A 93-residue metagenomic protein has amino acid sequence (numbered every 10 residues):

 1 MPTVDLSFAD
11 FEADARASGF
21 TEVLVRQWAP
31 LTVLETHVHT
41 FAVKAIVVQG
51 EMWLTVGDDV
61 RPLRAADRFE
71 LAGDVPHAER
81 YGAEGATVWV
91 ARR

Functional and structural regions predicted by a protein language model:
M1-W28, E35: A short, N-terminal "cap"/entry segment at the start of jelly-roll beta-barrel domains of the cupin/DSBH fold
V33-H39, V56, R80-Y81: Short histidine-centered beta-strand/loop micro-motifs that create catalytic or ligand/metal-coordination sites
T40-G57: Glycine- and acidic-residue-biased ligand/ion/polar-headgroup-sensing regions
I46, P62, E70, R80-Y81: Well-ordered beta-strand positions
G57-D74: Short acidic-glycine-tyrosine-enriched beta hairpin
G73-R93: Ligand-binding loop in jelly-roll beta-barrel domains
